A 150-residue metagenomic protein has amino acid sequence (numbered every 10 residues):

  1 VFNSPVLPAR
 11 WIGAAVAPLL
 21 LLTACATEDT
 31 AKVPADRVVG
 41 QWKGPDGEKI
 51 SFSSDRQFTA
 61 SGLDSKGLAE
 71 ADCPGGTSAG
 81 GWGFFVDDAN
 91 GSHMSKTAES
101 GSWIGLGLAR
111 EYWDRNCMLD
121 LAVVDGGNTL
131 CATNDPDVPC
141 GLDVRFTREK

Functional and structural regions predicted by a protein language model:
F2-A15: Bacterial N-terminal signal peptides that target proteins for export
L21-A24: C-terminal motif of bacterial Sec signal peptides marking the signal peptidase cleavage site
T27-K43, S53: N-terminal helix-cap/turn-to-beta initiation motif at the start of protein domains
R37-V39, S51-T59, S100, L121-T129 (+1 more regions): Short, solvent-exposed coil/turn segments at beta-strand boundaries
D46, S54-R56, D64: A mature extracytoplasmic/lumenal domain signature
E48-K49, D64-P136, C140: Contiguous, well-ordered beta-strand patches that form the walls/edges of small beta-barrel/beta-sandwich domains
G141-K150: Short, low-complexity, Pro/Ser/Thr/Gly-rich segments in the mature regions of secreted, periplasmic
